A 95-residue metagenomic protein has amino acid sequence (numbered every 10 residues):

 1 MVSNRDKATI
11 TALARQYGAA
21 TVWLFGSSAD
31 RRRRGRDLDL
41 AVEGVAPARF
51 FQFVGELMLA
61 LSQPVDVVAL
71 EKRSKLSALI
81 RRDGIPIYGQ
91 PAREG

Functional and structural regions predicted by a protein language model:
M1-W23, A29-G35, G44-G95: Catalytic core of pol beta-like nucleotidyltransferases
